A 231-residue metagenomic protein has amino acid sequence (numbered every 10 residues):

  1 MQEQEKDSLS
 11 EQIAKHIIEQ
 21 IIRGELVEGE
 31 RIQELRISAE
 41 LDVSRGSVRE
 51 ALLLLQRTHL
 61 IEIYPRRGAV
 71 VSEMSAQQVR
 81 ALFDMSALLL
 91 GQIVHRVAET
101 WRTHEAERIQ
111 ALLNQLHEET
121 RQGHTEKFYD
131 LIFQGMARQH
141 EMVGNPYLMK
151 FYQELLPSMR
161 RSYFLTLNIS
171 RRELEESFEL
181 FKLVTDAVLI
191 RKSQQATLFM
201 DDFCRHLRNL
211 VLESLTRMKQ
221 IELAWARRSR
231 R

Functional and structural regions predicted by a protein language model:
M1-E99, L212-R231: Short linear motifs at protein or domain termini
S8, E107, R172-E175: Short helix-capping and inter-helix turn/linker motifs at the boundaries of alpha-helical repeat units
I61-E62, Q153-S158, R172-E175: Mobile beta-alpha loop/short-helix "lid" or hinge segments that flank ligand
S75-A76, F164-L167: Short alpha-helical transmembrane interface motifs in multi-pass membrane proteins
L82, T103-F164, E179-L183, A187 (+1 more regions): Conserved amphipathic alpha-helical segments that form helical-bundle/coiled-coil interaction surfaces
A98-E99, G144, N168-I169: Short helix-capping/hinge motifs at transmembrane helix termini and TM-loop junctions
W101-R102, E173: Short coil/turn segments
S170-R171, S193-F199, M218: Hydrophobic/aromatic-rich alpha-helical bundle segments in the mid-to-C-terminal region
